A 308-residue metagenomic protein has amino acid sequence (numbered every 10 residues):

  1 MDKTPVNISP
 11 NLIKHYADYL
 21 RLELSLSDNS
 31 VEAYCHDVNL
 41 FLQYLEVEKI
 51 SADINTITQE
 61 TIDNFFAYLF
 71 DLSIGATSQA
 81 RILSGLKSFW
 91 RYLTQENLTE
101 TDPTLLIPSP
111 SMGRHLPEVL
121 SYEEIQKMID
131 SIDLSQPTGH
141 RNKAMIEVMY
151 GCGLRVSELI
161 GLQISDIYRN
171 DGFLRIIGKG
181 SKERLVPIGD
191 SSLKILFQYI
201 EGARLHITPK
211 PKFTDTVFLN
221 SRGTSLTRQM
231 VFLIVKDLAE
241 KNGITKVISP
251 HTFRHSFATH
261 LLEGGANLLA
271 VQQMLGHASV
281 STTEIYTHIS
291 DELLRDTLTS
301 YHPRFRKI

Functional and structural regions predicted by a protein language model:
M1-I308: Conserved catalytic core of the tyrosine transesterase superfamily
